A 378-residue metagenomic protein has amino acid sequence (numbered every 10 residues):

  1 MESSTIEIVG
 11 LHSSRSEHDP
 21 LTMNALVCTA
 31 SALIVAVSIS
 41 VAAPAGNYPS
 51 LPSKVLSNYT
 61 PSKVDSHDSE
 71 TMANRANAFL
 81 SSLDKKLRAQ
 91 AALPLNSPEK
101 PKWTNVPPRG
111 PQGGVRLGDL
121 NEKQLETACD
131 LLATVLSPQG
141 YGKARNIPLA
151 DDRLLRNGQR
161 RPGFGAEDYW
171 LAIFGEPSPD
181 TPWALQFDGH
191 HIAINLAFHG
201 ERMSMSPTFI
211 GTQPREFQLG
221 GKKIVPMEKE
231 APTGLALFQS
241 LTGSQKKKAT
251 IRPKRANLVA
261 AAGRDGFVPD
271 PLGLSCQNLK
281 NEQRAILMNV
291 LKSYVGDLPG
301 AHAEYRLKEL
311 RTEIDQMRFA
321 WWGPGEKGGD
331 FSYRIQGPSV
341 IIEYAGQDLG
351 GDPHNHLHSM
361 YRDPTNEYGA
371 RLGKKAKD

Functional and structural regions predicted by a protein language model:
S4-T5, V9: Intrinsically disordered, low-complexity segments enriched in serine/proline and basic residues
R15-A30: Bacterial N-terminal signal peptides that target proteins for export
T29-S40: Bacterial N-terminal signal peptides
A43-D378: A cross-kingdom marker for long, charged
